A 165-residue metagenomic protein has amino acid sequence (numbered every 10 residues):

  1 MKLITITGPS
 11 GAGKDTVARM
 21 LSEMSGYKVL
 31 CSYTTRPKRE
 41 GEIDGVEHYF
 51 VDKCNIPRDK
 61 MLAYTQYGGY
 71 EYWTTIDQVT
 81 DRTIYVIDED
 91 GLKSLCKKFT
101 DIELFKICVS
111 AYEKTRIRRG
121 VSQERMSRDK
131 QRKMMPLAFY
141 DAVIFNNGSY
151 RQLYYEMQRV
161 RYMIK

Functional and structural regions predicted by a protein language model:
I6: Hydrophobic anchor at the beta1->P-loop junction of P-loop NTPases
P9: P-loop (Walker A) phosphate-binding loop of NTP-binding proteins
A12: ATP-binding Walker
D15: Walker A/P-loop
E23-C31: Post-Walker A helix-loop "phosphate-sensing" segment adjacent to the P-loop in P-loop NTPases
S32-G91: ATP-dependent small-molecule kinase phosphotransfer cores that center on conserved nucleotide phosphate-binding segments
I84-D88, F99-G120, F145: Conserved phosphate-donor/acceptor-positioning beta-strand/loop module used by diverse small-molecule
G120-K165: Small-molecule kinase domains that catalyze NTP-dependent phosphoryl transfer to phosphate-bearing small molecules
